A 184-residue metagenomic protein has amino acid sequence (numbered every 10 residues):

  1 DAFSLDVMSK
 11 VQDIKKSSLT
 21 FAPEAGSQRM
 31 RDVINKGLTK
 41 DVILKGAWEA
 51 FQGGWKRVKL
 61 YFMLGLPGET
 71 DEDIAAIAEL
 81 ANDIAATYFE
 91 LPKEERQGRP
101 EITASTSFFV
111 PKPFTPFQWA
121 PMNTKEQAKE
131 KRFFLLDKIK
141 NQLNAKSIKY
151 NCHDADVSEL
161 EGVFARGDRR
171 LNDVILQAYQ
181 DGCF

Functional and structural regions predicted by a protein language model:
D1-R99: Conserved SAM/AdoMet-binding glycine-rich loop
I74-F184: Auxiliary Fe-S-binding modules of radical SAM enzymes
